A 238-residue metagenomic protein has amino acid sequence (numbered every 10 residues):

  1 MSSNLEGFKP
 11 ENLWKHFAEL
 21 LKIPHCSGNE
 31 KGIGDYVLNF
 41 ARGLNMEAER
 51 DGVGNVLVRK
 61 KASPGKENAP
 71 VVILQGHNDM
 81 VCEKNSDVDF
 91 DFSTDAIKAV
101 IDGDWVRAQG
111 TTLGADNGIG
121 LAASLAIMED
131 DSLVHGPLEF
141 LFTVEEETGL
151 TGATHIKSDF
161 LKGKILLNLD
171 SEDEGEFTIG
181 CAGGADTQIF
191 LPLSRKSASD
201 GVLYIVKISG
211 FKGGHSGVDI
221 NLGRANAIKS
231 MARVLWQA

Functional and structural regions predicted by a protein language model:
S3-D104: Acidic/His- and Gly-rich active-site-bordering loop/insert found across diverse amide/peptide-bond hydrolases
N4, F8, G28, T111-A115 (+1 more regions): Alpha-helix capping and helix-loop boundary segments enriched in small/acidic/polar residues
W14, A18, D35-L38, L121-M128 (+4 more regions): Predominant activation on well-ordered alpha-helical scaffold segments within soluble catalytic domains
L21, A41, N45, C82 (+4 more regions): Structural signal for hydrophobic packing residues in well-ordered secondary-structure cores of soluble enzyme domains
P24, A96-K98, D102-T111, E147-T148 (+1 more regions): Midchain, well-structured core segments that form catalytic/ion-binding scaffolds
G28, V81-E83, G120, E174 (+1 more regions): General alpha-helical segment detector with a strong preference for membrane-spanning helices and helix-boundary regions
D51, Q75, T143, D170 (+1 more regions): Generic beta-strand/beta-sheet core signal
K66-T148, A153-K157, G163-K164, D186 (+1 more regions): Active-site metal-coordination/substrate-binding segment of hydrolases, especially metallo-dependent peptidases
